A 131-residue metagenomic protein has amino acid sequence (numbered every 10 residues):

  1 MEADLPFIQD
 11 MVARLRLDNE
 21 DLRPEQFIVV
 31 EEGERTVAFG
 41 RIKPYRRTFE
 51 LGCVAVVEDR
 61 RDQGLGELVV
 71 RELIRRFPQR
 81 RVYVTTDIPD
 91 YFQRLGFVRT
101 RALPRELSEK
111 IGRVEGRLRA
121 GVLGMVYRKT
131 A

Functional and structural regions predicted by a protein language model:
M1-I8: A short beta-loop-alpha structural element at the N-terminal edge of CoA-dependent acyl/N-acetyltransferase catalytic
I8, V12, V82-T85: Short, hydrophobic beta-strand segments that form beta-sheet elements in well-ordered domains
D18-G33, E50, R119-G124: A short helix-loop-beta-strand connector motif used in the catalytic cores of GNAT acetyltransferases and, in some
V29, R35-A55: Conserved beta-strand in the GNAT
V56, D62-R75: Conserved acetyl-CoA-binding loop-helix of GNAT-fold acetyltransferases
V70, R75-D87: Conserved GNAT acetyl-CoA-binding A-motif
T86-R113: Conserved active-site alpha-helix within GNAT-family acetyltransferase domains
R105-A131: C-terminal "cap" of GNAT-fold acetyltransferases
